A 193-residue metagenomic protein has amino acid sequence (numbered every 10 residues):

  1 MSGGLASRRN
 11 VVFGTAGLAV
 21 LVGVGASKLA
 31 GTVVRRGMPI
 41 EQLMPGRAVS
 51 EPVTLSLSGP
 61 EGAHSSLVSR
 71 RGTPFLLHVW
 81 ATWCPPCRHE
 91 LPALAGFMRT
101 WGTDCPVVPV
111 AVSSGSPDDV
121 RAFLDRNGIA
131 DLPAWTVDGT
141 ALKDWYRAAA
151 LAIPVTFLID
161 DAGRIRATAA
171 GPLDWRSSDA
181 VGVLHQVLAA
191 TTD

Functional and structural regions predicted by a protein language model:
M1-T54: N-terminal targeting signals for export/organelle localization
T54-F75: A short beta-strand-turn-helix
V79-A95: Conserved redox-active cysteine motifs that mediate thiol-disulfide chemistry, especially di-cysteine Cys-X(1-2)-Cys
L91-V110: Conserved helix-turn-beta segment immediately C-terminal to the redox Cys motif in thioredoxin-like folds
V108, L124-A162: Short, internal strand/loop/helix patches that form the active-site neighborhood or redox-interaction surface
P109-S113, A169: Residue-level recognition of beta-strand->loop/alpha-helix junctions
D118-R121: Acidic helix N-cap motif at the loop->helix transition within catalytic regions of sugar-transfer enzymes
V155-D193: Thiol-/selenol-based redox modules, centered on thioredoxin-like and closely related oxidoreductase domains
